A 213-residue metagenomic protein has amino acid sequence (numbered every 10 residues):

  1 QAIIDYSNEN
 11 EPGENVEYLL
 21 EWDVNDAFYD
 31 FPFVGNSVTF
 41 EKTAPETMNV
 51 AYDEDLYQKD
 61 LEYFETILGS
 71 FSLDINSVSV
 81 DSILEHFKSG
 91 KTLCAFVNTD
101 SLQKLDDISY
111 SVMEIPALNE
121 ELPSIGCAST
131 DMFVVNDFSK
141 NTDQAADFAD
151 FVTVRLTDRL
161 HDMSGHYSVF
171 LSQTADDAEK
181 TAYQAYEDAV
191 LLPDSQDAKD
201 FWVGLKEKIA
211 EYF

Functional and structural regions predicted by a protein language model:
A2-N49, T92: Extracytoplasmic/periplasmic solute-binding protein
I4, E46-V78: Glycine-centered hinge/linker elements that transmit conformational signals in sensory and ligand-binding systems
I4, Q58-E65, L84, L102 (+3 more regions): Extracytoplasmic/secreted envelope proteins and their assembly/folding machinery, especially bacterial periplasmic
D5-E9, V80-A95, E211: Short helices/loops that flank or line small-molecule/ion binding pockets
F40-K59, A117-I125: Short, solvent-exposed loop/beta-turn-alpha elements that line the ligand-binding surface or hinge of extracytoplasmic
S79-V80, F96-L102, D131: Beta->alpha turn/N-cap motifs
L93-N98, S111: Paired acidic/hydrophobic, glycine-rich loop segments that form the ligand-binding mouth/hinge of periplasmic-binding
Q103-D107, N119-K208: C-terminal lobe and pocket-closing loops of periplasmic/extracytoplasmic Venus-flytrap solute-binding proteins
